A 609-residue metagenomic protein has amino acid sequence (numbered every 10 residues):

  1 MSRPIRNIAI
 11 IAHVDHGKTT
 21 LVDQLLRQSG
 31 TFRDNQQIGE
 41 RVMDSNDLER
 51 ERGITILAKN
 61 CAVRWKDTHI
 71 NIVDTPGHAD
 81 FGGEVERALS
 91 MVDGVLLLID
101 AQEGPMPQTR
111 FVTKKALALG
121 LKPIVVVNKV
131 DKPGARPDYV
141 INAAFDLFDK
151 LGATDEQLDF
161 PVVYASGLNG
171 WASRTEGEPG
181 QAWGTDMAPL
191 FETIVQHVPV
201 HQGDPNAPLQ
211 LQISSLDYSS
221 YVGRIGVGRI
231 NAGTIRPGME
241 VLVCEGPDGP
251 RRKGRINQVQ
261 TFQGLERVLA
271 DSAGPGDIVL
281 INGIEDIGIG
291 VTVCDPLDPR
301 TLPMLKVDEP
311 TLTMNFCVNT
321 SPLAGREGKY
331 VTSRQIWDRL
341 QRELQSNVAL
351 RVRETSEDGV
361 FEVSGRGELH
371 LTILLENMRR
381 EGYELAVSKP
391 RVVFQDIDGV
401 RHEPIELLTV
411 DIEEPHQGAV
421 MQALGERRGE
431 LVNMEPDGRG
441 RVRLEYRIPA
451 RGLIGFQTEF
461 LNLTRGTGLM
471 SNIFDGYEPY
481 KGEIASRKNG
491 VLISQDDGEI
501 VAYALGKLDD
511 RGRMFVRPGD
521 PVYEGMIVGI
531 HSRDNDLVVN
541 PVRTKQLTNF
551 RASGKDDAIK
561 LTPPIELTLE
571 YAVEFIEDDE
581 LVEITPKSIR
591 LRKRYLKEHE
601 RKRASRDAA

Functional and structural regions predicted by a protein language model:
M1-I99, E103, A143, L216-S219: P-loop NTPase switch module centered on the Walker A-proximal segment
H16, Q28, H78-A79, Q102-P105 (+17 more regions): Conserved nucleotide-binding/hydrolysis micro-motifs of P-loop NTPases
T31-A58, F81, L147-F160, V195-L209 (+13 more regions): Active-site phosphate-binding and catalytic loops of NTP-dependent enzymes
K122, K132-V195: Canonical P-loop GTPase G-domain recognition
P161-L168, P208-D217, Q260, E354-G365 (+6 more regions): A glycine-rich phosphate-binding loop feature that marks nucleotide/adenosyl-phosphate handling sites
Q210-M314, A324-R326, N489, D497-T548 (+2 more regions): Conserved nucleotide-binding/hydrolysis modules and their immediate coupling elements across P-loop/ASCE NTPase motors
F262, R267-A270, H402, I448 (+2 more regions): Long insertion/accessory domains within large nucleic-acid-processing enzymes
P299, V307-M434, R439-G440, R451: Charged, conformationally dynamic linker/hinge segments that couple catalytic or nucleotide-dependent chemistry
